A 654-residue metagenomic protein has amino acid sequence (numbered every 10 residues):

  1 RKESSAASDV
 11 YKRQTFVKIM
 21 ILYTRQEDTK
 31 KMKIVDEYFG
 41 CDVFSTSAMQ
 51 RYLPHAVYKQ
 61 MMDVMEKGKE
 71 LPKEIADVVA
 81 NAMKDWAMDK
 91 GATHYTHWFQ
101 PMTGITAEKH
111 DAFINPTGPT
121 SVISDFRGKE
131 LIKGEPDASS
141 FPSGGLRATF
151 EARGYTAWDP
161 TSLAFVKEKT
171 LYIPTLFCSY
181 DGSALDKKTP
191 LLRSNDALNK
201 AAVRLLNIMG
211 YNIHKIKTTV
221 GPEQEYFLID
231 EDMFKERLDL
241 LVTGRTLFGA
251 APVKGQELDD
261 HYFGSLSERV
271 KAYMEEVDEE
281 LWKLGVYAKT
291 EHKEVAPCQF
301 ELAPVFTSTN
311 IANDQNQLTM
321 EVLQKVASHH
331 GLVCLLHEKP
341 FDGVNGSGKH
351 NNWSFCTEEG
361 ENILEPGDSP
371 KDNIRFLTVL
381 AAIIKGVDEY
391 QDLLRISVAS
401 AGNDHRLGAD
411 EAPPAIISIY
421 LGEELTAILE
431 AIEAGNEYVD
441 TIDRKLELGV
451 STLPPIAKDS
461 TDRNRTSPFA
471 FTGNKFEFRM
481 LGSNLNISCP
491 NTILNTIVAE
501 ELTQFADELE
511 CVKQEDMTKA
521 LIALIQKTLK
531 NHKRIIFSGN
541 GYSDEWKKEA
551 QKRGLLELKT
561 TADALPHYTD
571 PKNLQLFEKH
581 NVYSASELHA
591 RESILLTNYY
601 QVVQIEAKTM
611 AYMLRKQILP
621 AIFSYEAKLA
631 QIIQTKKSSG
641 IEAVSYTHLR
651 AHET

Functional and structural regions predicted by a protein language model:
R1-Y11, H648: Single conserved hydrophobic/aromatic residue that forms the stacking wall/gate of nucleotide- or nucleobase-binding
T15-T24, D28: Short, positively charged and aromatic/hydrophobic N-terminal segments
I21, Y38-E151: Active-site core of metal-dependent hydrolases
V35-S45, K254-Y262: Gly-rich Lys/Arg/Thr-decorated short loops/hinges at beta-loop-alpha junctions or inter-strand turns that position
E151-L336, N345-G348, S354-S593: Glycine-rich, acidic/polar active-site loops that bind/position phosphate-bearing ligands
Q604-Y625: C-terminal substrate/ligand-recognition segments
T635-L649: Generic long, charged, amphipathic alpha-helical segments
A651-T654: A short, hydrophobic C-terminal helix/tail in secreted or cell-surface proteins
